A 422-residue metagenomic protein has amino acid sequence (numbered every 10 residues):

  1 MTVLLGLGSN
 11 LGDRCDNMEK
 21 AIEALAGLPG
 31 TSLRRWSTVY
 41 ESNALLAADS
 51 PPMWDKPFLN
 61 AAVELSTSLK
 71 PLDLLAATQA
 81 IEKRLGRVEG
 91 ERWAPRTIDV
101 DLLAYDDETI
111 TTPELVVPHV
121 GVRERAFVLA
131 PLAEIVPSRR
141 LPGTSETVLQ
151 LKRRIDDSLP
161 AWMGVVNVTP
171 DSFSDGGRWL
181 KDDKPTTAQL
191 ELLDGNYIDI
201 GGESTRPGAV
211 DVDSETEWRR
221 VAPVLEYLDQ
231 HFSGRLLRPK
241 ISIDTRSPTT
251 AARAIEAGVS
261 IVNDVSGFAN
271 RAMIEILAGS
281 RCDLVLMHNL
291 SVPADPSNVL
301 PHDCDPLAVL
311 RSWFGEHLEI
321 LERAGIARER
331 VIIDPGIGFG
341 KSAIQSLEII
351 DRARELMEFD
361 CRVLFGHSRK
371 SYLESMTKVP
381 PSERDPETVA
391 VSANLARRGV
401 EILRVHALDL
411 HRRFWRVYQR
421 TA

Functional and structural regions predicted by a protein language model:
M1-A44: N-terminal beta1-alpha1 ligand-phosphate binding loop
S9, V63-L69, A104-D107: Short beta-strand-to-loop capping motifs
R35-S66, G202-V212, P293: Short, charge-patterned binding micro-sites
L45, D49-L59, L72-S158: Flexible, gly/pro- and Lys/Arg-enriched active-site loops
W162-G164, E191-G202: N-terminal glycine-rich anion-binding loops that anchor highly charged ligand groups
P170-T187, T205-Q230, G234, K240 (+4 more regions): Active-site-adjacent loop and "lid" segments of alpha/beta metabolic enzymes
P239, R328-R330: Short acidic capping loops at alpha-helix termini that bridge into adjacent secondary structure
